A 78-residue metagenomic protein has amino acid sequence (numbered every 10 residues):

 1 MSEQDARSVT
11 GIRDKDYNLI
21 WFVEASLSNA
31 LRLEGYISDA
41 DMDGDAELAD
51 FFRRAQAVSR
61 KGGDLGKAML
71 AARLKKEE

Functional and structural regions predicted by a protein language model:
M1-E78: Iron-associated oxidoreductase/ferritin-like identity signal
